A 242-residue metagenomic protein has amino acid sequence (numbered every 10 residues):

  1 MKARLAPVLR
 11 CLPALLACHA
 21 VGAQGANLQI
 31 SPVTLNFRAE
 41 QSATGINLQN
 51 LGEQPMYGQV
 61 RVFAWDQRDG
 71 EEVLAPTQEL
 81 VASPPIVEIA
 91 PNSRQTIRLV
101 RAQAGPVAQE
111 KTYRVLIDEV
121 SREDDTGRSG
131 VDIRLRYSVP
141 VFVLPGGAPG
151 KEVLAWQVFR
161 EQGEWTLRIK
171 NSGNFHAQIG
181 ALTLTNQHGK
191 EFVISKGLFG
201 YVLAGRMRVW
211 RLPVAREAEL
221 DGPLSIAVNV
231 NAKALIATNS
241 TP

Functional and structural regions predicted by a protein language model:
M1-L12: Bacterial N-terminal signal peptides that target proteins for export
A17-G22: N-terminal signal peptide c-region/cleavage motif recognized by signal peptidases
Q24-L51, G147-E164, F199: Beta-sheet-dominated interaction scaffolds and their linkers
I46-G52, R168-F175: Asparagine-centered strand-capping/turn motif at beta-strand->loop junctions
Q54-V62, H176-L182: Short, hydrophobic/aromatic beta-strand segments
D66-P76, L182-H188: Short, basic/aromatic beta-hairpin or loop at an interaction surface
E72-G105, K190-A218: Intrinsically disordered, low-complexity Pro/Gly/Ser/Thr-rich segments with frequent PxxP/GP/PP motifs and embedded
A102-A148, R216-P242: Terminal connector regions
